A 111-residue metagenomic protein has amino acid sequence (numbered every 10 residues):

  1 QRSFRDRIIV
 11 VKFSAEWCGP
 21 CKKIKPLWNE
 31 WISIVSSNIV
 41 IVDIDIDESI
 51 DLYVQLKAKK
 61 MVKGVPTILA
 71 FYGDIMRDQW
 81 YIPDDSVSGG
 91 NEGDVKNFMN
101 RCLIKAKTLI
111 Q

Functional and structural regions predicted by a protein language model:
R2-R5, V35: Flexible, charged surface loops at secondary-structure boundaries
F4, V42, S49-L52, A58 (+1 more regions): Compositionally biased low-complexity segments enriched in polar/charged residues
F4-E16: Short active-site neighborhood of thiol/selenol oxidoreductases, capturing the structured segment around
F13-S14, K25-I32, S36-Y53: Thiol-based oxidoreductase modules, predominantly thioredoxin-like and allied folds used for disulfide exchange
C18-C21: Short cysteine clusters
K23-P26, Q55-K57, A70, Y81-P83: Short coil/turn segments at secondary-structure boundaries
S37, K60-K63: Structured loop/turn residues at beta-strand edges in well-structured enzyme cores
K63-Q111: Non-catalytic, surface beta->alpha helical segment in thiol-disulfide oxidoreductase systems
